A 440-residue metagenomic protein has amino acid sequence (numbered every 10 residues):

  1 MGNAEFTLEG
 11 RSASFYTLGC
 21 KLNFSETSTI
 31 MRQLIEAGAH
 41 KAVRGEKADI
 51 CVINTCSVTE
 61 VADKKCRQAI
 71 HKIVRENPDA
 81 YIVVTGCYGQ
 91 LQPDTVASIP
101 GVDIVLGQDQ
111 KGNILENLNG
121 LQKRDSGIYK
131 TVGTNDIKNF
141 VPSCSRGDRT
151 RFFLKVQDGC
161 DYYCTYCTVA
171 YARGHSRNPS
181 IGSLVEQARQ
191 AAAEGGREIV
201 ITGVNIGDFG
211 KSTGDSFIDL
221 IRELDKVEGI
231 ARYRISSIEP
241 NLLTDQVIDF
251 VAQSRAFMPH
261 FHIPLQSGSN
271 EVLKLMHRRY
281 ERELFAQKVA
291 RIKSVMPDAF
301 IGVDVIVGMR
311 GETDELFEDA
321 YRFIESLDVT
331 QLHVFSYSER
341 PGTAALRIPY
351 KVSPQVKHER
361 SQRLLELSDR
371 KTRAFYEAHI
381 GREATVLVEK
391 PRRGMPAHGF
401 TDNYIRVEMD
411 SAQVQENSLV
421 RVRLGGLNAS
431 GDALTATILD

Functional and structural regions predicted by a protein language model:
M1-T202, G207-D208, Q246, F261 (+5 more regions): Proteins enriched for Cys/Gly/acidic motifs involved in redox and nucleic-acid/cofactor modification
N23, T59-A62, G89, P240 (+3 more regions): Alpha-helix N-cap/loop-to-helix initiation residues
I82-V83, L91-Q92, A193-E315: Conserved SAM/AdoMet-binding glycine-rich loop
R146-T150, C160-D161, F257, S267 (+5 more regions): Short flexible coil/turn linkers enriched for glycine and charged/polar residues that connect secondary-structure
I263, D304, I324, L332 (+3 more regions): Hydrophobic, well-ordered secondary-structure elements that form the walls of internal hydrophobic environments
E312, D328-V329: Contiguous mid-protein beta-loop-alpha structural module that forms a pocket-lining wall or clamp of enzyme active
E315-Y321: Short, acidic/polar
R347-D440: Terminal RNA-binding accessory module
